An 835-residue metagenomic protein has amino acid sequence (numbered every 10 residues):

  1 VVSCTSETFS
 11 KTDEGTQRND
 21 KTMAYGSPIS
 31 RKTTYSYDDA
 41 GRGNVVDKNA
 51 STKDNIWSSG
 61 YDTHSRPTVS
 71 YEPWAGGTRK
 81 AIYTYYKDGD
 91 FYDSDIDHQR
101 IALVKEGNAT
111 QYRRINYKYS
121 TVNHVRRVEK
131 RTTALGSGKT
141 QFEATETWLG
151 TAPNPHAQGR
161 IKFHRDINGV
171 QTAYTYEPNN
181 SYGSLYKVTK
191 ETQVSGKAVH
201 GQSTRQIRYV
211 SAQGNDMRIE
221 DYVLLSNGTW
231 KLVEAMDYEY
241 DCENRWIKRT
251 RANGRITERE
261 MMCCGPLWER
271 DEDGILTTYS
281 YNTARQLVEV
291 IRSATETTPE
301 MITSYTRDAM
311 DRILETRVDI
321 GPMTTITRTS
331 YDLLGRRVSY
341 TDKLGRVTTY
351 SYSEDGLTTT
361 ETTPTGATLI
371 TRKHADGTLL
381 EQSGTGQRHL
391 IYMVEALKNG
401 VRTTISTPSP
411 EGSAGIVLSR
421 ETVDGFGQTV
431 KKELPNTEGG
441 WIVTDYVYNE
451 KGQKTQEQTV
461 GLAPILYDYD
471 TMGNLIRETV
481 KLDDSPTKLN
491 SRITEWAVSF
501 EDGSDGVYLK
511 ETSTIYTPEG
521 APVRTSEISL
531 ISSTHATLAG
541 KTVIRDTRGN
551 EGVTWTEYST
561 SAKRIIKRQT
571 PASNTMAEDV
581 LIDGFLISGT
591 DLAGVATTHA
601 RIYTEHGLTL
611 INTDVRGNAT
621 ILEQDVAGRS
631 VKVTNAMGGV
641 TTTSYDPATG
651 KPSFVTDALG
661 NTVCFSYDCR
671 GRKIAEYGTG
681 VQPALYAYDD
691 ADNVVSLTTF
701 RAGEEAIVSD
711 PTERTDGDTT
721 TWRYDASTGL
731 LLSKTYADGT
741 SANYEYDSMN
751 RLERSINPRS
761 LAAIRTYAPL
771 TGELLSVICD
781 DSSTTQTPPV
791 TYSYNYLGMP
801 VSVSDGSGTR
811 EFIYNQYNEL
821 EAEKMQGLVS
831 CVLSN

Functional and structural regions predicted by a protein language model:
V1-N835: Acidic, low-complexity segments
